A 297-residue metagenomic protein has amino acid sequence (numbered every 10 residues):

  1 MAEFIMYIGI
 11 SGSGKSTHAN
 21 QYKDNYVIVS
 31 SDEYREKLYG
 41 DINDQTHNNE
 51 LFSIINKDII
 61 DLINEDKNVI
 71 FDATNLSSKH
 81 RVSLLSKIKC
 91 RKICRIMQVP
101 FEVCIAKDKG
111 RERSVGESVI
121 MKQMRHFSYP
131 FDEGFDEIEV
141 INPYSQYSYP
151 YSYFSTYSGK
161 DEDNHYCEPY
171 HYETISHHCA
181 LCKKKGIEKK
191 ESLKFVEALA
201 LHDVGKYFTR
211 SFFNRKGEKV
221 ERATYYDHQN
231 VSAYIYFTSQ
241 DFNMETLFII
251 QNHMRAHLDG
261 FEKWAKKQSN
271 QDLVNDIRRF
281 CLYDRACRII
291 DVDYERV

Functional and structural regions predicted by a protein language model:
M1-I5, D66-K67: Pre-Walker A (Motif I) flank of P-loop NTPase domains
F4-I8, V103-Y151: Conserved GTP-binding G-domain of TRAFAC-class P-loop NTPases and closely related GTPase folds
G14: Conserved glycine(s) of the Walker
T17-K67: Conserved substrate/cofactor phosphate-moiety recognition/catalytic segment in nucleotide-dependent phosphotransferases
F71-R81: Acidic, metal-coordinating catalytic cores used for nucleic-acid/nucleotide bond scission and strand-transfer chemistry
I88-C104: Conserved phosphate-donor/acceptor-positioning beta-strand/loop module used by diverse small-molecule
Y151-K183, S211-V220: Active-site flanking loop/helix segments enriched in acidic
C182-V292: Divalent metal-dependent catalytic cores for phosphoryl transfer on phosphate-bearing substrates
